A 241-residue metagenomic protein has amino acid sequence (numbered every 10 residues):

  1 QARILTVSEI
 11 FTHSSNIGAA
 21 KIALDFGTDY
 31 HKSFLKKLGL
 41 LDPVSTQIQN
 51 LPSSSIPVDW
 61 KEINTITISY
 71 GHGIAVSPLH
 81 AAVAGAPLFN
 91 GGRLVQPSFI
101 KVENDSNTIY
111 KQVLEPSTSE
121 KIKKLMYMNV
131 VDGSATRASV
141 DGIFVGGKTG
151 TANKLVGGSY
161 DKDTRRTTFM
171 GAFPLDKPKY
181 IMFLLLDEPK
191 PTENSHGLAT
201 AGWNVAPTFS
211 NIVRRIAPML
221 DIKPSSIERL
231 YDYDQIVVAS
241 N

Functional and structural regions predicted by a protein language model:
Q1-E188, A201, V205, I236-N241: Beta-lactam-recognizing serine transpeptidase/beta-lactamase-like catalytic domain environment
D105, T200-N241: Short, gly/Ser/Thr-rich active-site loops of penicillin-recognizing serine hydrolases
T192-L198: Short acidic, glycine/proline-rich loop/turn micro-motifs
